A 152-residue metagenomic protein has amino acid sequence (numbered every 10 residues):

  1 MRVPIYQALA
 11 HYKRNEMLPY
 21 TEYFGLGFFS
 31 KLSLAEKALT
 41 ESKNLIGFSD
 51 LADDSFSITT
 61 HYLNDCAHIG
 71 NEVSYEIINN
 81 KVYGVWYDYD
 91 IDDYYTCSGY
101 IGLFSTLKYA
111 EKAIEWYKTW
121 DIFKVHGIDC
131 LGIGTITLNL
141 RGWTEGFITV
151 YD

Functional and structural regions predicted by a protein language model:
M1-G25, L34, I58, G70-Y100: Short aromatic-glycine-(Arg/Gly/Cys) micro-motifs in beta-strand/loop hairpins
A8, M17, K31-S33, A38 (+3 more regions): Acidic/proline-rich low-complexity IDRs
T21, L26, K31, Y83-D88 (+1 more regions): Non-transmembrane, interaction-prone segments in cytosolic or luminal domains
F29, F104-L107: Conserved aromatic
L34-T40, K108-E115: Short amphipathic alpha-helices within nucleic acid-binding modules
E36, T96-C97, E111, T137 (+1 more regions): Structured catalytic/translocation cores of nucleotide/phosphate-coupled proteins
E41-N80, E115-D152: Short, mixed-charge low-complexity intrinsically disordered segments
S55, G99-G102, Y109: Non-membrane alpha-helical secondary structure
